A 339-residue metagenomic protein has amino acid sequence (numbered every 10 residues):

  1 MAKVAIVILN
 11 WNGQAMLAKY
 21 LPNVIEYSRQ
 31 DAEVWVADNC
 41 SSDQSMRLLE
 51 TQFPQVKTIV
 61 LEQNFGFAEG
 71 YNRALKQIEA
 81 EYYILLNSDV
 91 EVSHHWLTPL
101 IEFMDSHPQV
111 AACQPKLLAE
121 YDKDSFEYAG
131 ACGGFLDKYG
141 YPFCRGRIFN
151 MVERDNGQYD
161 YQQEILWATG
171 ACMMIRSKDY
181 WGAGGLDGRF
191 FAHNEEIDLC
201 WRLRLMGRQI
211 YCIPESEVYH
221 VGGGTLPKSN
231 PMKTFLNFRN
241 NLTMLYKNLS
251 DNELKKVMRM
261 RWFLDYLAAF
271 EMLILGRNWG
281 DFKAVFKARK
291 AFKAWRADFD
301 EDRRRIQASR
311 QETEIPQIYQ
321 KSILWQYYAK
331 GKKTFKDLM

Functional and structural regions predicted by a protein language model:
V7, M206-R304, S309-Q326: Active-site-adjacent helix/loop segment of glycosyltransferases that harbors family-specific signature motifs
P22-D31: Short, acidic, metal-binding catalytic loop of nucleotide-sugar glycosyltransferases
N23, D38-R47, Q63: A conserved acidic beta->alpha catalytic loop
D31-C40, I59-L61: Short beta-strand/loop segment that forms part of the nucleotide-sugar
L61-I78, S88-V90, P99: Glycine-rich, basic loop-to-helix element that forms the pyrophosphate-binding segment of sugar-nucleotide handling
Y83: Short aromatic/hydrophobic "clamp" motif used to bind/position activated sugar donors
E91-Y141: Conserved donor NDP-sugar-binding/catalytic core segment of glycosyltransferases
D160-E217: A short, conserved alpha-helix in the catalytic core of glycosyltransferases
